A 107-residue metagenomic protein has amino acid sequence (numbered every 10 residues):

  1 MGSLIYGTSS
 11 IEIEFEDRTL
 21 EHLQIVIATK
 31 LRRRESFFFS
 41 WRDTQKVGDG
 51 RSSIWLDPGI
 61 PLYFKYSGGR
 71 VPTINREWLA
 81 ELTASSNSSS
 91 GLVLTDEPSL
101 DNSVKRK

Functional and structural regions predicted by a protein language model:
M1, R32-S36: A short, compositionally biased
M1-E16: Short, extreme N-terminal segment that most often corresponds to the first beta-strand
F15, H22-I25: N-terminal intrinsically disordered, cationic/polar leader segments that include organellar targeting peptides
E16, S53-D57, N75: Helix N-cap / beta->alpha transition motif
E21-H22, K46, R70-V71: Short, surface-exposed beta-strand-loop junctions and turns on beta-sheet-rich folds
I25-R33: Short, intrinsically disordered, mixed-charge
E35-S67: Short, structured protein-protein interaction patches enriched in aromatics and acidic/basic residues, typified by
G69-K107: Mixed-charge, glycine-accented linear interaction segment located at domain edges/termini
